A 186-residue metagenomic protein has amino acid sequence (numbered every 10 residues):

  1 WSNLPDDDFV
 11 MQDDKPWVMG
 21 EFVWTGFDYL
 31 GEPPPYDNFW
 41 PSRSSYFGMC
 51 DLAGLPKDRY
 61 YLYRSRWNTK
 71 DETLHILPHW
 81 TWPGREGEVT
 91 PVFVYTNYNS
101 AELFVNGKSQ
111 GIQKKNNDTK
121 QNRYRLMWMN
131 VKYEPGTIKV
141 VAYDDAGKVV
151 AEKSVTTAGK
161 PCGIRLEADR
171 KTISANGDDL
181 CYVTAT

Functional and structural regions predicted by a protein language model:
W1-V149: Extended substrate-binding grooves/exosites of carbohydrate-active enzymes
W82-G87, T172-C181: Short, solvent-exposed loop/linker segments at the N-terminal edge of repeated beta-sheet extracellular domains
V89, P135, P161, D178-L180: A general secondary-structure signal for short beta-strands and their flanking turns/coil in non-transmembrane regions
V92-Y95, D178-T186: Beta-strand-rich structural segments
M127-M129, R170-A175: Short, contiguous acidic/charged loop-to-helix segments that flank catalytic cores in large enzymes
G147-G159: Edge beta-strands of extracellular beta-sandwich domains
G159-A168: Small beta-barrel nucleic-acid-binding modules, principally OB-folds
